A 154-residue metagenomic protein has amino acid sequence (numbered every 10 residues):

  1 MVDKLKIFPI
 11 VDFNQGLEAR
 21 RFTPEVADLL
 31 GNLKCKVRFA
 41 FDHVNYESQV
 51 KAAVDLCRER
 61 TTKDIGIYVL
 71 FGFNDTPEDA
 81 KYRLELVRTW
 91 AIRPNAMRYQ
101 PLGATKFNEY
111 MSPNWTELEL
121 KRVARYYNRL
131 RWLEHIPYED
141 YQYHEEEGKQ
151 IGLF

Functional and structural regions predicted by a protein language model:
M1-A53, D64-F73, R93-M97: Core AdoMet radical
K6-P9, K34-C35, R58, W115 (+1 more regions): Generic secondary-structure transition motif, activating predominantly at the C-termini of alpha-helices
T23-L30, R58, A104-T105, T116: Short, structured coil/loop segments at alpha-helix boundaries
E25, A52-L56, K81-T89: Alpha-helical scaffolding segments of alpha/beta enzyme cores, especially the outer helices of TIM-barrel or partial
C57-K63: Extended, compositionally biased non-globular segments
N74-F154: Auxiliary Fe-S-binding modules of radical SAM enzymes
